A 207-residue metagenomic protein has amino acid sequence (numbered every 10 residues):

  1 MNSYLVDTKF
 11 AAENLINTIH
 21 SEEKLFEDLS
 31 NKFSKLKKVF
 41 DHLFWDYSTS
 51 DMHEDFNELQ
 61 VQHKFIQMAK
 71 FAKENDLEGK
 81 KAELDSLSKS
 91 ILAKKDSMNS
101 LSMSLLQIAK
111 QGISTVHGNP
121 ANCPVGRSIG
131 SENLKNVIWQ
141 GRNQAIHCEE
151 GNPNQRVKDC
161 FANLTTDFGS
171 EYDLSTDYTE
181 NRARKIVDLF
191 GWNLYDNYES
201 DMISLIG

Functional and structural regions predicted by a protein language model:
M1-S128, S175-G207: Amphipathic alpha-helical interface segments
G130-R156: Histidine-centered, metal-coordinating catalytic motifs and their short helical/loop contexts
N152-R184: C-terminal structured domain segments
